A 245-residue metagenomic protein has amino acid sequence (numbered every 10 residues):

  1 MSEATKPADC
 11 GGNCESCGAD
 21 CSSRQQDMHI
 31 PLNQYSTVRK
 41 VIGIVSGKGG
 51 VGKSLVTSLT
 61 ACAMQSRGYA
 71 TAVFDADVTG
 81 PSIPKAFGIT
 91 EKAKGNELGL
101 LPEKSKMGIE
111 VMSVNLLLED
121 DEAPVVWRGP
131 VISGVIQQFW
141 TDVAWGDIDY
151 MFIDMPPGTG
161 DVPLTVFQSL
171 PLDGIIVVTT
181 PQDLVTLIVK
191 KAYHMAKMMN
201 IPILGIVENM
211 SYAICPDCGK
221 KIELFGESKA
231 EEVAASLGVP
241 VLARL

Functional and structural regions predicted by a protein language model:
S2-P31: Cysteine-cluster motifs in flexible loop/terminal segments that predominantly coordinate metals
S22, R39, G43-S46, Q65 (+8 more regions): Signal for well-folded cores of large energy- and translation-related assemblies
N33-R39: Phosphate-binding P-loop
V38, G49, D75, I83 (+7 more regions): Residue-level signature of catalytic and energy-coupling elements of molecular machines, predominantly ATP/GTP-dependent
V41-V78, Y193: Walker A/P-loop phosphate-binding motif and the immediately C-terminal alpha-helix
A70-T71, A76-E122, V126, S133: Phosphate-binding loop that captures ATP/GTP phosphates
L118-V166: Phosphate-binding/switch loop-helix module in NTP-utilizing enzymes
D149-Y150, P156-R244: Conserved catalytic-core segment of NTP-binding enzymes
